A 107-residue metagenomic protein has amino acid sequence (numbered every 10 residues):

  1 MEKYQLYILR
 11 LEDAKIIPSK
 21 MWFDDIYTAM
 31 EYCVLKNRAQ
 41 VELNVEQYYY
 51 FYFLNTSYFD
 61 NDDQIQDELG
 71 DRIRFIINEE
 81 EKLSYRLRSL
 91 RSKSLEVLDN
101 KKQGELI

Functional and structural regions predicted by a protein language model:
M1-I17: Short aromatic-glycine-(Arg/Gly/Cys) micro-motifs in beta-strand/loop hairpins
K15-Y27: A short, exposed loop/beta-hairpin motif centered on an aromatic-Gly-Thr core
P18, R38-I107: Short, mixed-charge low-complexity intrinsically disordered segments
D24-L43: A short, charged, amphipathic alpha-helix used as a generic interaction element across diverse proteins
